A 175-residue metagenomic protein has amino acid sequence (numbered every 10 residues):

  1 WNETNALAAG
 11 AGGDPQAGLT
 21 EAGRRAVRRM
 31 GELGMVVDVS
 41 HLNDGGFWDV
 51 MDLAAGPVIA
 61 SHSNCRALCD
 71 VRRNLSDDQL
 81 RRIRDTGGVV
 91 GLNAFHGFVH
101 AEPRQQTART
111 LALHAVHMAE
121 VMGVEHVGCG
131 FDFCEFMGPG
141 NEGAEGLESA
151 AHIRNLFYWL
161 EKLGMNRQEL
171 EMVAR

Functional and structural regions predicted by a protein language model:
N2-E21, G140, S149-I153: Active-site gating loops and adjacent loop-to-helix segments of metal-dependent hydrolytic enzymes
N2-L7, L42-W48, C65-L68, H96-H100 (+1 more regions): Active-site environment of divalent metal-dependent phosphoester hydrolases
A11-I59, R72-G88, R109-E125: Histidine/acidic residue-rich metal-binding segments in metalloenzymes
V37, H62, V90, D132 (+1 more regions): Conserved, mostly hydrophobic/aromatic
V89-V99, P103: A conserved active-site cap/scaffold subdomain adjacent to cofactor or substrate pockets
A94, M122-G146: Short acidic/histidine-rich active-site segments
G97, R109, L113, R167-R175: C-terminal helical cap
E148-R175: Mid-to-C-terminal alpha-helical segments outside catalytic/metal-binding sites
